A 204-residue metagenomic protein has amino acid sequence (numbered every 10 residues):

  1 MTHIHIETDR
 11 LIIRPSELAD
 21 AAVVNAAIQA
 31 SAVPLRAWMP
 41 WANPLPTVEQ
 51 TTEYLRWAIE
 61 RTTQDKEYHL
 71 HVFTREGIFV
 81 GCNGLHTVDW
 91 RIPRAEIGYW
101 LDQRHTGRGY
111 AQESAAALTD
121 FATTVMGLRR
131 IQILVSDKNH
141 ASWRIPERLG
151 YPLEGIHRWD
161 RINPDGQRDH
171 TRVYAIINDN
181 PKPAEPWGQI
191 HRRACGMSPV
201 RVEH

Functional and structural regions predicted by a protein language model:
M1-V23, A27-P34, H69-H204: Acyl-donor (CoA/ACP) binding surface of acyl/acetyltransferases
Q29-A32, N43, I59: Residue-level detector of secondary-structure transition/capping positions
R36-R56: Conserved GNAT-fold acetyl-CoA-binding loop/helix
W57-I59, R161-I162: Short, P/G- and charge-enriched loop/turn segments at secondary-structure junctions
E60-D65: Short loop/turn motifs at secondary-structure junctions and domain boundaries
